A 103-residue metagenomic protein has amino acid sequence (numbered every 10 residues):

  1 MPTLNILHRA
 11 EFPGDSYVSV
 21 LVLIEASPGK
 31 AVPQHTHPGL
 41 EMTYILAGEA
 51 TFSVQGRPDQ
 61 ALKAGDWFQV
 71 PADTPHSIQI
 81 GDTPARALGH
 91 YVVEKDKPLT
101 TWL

Functional and structural regions predicted by a protein language model:
M1-L23, S53, A61, T100-L103: A short, N-terminal "cap"/entry segment at the start of jelly-roll beta-barrel domains of the cupin/DSBH fold
S16-V18, G29-M42: A short beta-loop-beta micro-motif enriched in histidine and acidic residues
A26, G56-D73: Short acidic-glycine-tyrosine-enriched beta hairpin
K30-V32, E49-S53, W67: Short beta-strand segments in beta-sandwich/barrel cores
A31-H37, V54, Q79-I80, T101: Short histidine-centered beta-strand/loop micro-motifs that create catalytic or ligand/metal-coordination sites
P38-Q55: Glycine- and acidic-residue-biased ligand/ion/polar-headgroup-sensing regions
A72-P98: Ligand-binding loop in jelly-roll beta-barrel domains
